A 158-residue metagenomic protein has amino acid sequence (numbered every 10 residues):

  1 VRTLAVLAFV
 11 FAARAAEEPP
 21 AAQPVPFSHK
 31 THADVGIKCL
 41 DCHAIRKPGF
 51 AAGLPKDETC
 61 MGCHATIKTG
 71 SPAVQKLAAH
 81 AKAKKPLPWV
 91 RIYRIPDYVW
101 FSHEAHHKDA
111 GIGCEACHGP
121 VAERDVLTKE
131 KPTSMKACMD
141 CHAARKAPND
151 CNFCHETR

Functional and structural regions predicted by a protein language model:
V1-L7: Sec-dependent signal peptide recognition, specifically the positively charged N-region followed immediately by
L7, P19-A21, Y93-I95: A short, polar/charged loop/turn motif at coil->beta-strand junctions and beta-hairpin connectors
V10-E17: Boundary at the C-terminal end of the N-terminal hydrophobic targeting segment
A21-Q75, V99-R158: Sequence context surrounding c-type heme c attachment/ligation sites in exported
A73-K85: Glycine-rich, pocket-lining loop/helix-strand segments that form or immediately flank
K82-H107: Alpha-helix-centered segments that form part of catalytic cores
